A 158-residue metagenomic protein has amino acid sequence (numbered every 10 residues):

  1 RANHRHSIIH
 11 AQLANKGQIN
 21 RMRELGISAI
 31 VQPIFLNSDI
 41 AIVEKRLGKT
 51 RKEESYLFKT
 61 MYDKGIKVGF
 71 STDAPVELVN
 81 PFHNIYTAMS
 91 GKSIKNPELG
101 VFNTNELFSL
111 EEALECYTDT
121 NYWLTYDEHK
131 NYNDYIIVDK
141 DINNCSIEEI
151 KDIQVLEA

Functional and structural regions predicted by a protein language model:
R1-H6, A11, K16-I142, I153-A158: His/Asp/Glu-enriched, well-ordered alpha-helical/loop segment that forms or immediately abuts the divalent-metal
C145: Active-site and NAD+-binding cores of ADP-ribose-processing enzymes
E148-I150: Intrinsically disordered, low-complexity linker/tail regions enriched in proline/serine/threonine/glutamine
